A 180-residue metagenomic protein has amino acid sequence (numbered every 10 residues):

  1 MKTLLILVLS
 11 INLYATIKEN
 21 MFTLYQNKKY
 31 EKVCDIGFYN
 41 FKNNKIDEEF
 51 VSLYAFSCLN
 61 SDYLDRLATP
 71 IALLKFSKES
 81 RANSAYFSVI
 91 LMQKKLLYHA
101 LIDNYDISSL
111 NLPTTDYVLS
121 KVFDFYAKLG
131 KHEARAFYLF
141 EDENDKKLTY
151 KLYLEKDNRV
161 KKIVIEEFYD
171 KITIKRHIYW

Functional and structural regions predicted by a protein language model:
T3-N12: Sec-dependent N-terminal signal peptides
T16-Y39: Alpha-helical segment of the N-proximal tetratricopeptide repeat
N20, L53-Y54: Structural register within alpha-helical repeat arrays
Y25-Q26, C58-D62: Hydrophobic/aromatic side-chain positions at a characteristic register within alpha-helices of tetratricopeptide repeats
C34-Y39, L64-S77, L101-V122: Alpha-helical repeat scaffolds
N44-S52, S77-S88, Y117: Boundary/linker segments of alpha-helical solenoid repeat arrays
S57, I90-M92: TPR/TPR-like alpha-solenoid repeats
N104-W180: Helical anchoring/docking segments at protein termini
